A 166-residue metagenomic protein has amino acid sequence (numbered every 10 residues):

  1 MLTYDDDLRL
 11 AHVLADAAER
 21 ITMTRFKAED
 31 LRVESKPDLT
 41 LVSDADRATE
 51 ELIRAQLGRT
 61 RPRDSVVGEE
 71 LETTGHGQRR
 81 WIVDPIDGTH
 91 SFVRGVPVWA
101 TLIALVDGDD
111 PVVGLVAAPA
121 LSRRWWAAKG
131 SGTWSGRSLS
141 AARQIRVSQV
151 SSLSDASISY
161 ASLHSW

Functional and structural regions predicted by a protein language model:
M1-I86: N-terminal subdomain of lithium-sensitive/metallo-dependent phosphomonoesterases centered on the IMPase/IPPase/PAP
Q78-R79, T101, V112: Short loop/turn microsegments at loop-to-beta-strand junctions
V96-A100: Conserved structural elements of the adenylate-forming
A104-W166: Acidic beta-strand-loop-alpha-helix segment within the catalytic core of divalent metal-dependent phosphate-processing
